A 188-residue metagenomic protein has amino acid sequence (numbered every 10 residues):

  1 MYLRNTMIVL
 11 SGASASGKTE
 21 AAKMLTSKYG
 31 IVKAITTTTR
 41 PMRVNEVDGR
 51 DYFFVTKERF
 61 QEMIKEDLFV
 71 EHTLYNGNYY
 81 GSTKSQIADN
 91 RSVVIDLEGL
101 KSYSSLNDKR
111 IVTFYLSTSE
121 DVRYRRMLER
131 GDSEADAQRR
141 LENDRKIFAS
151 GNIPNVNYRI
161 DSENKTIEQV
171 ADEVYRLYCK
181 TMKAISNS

Functional and structural regions predicted by a protein language model:
M1-N5: Phosphate-binding P-loop
L10: Hydrophobic anchor at the beta1->P-loop junction of P-loop NTPases
A13: P-loop (Walker A) phosphate-binding loop of NTP-binding proteins
K18-T19: Walker A/P-loop
S27-I35: Post-Walker A helix-loop "phosphate-sensing" segment adjacent to the P-loop in P-loop NTPases
T38-R91, I95-E98: ATP-dependent small-molecule kinase phosphotransfer cores that center on conserved nucleotide phosphate-binding segments
S92-D96, N107-L128: Conserved phosphate-donor/acceptor-positioning beta-strand/loop module used by diverse small-molecule
D132-C179, S188: Small-molecule kinase domains that catalyze NTP-dependent phosphoryl transfer to phosphate-bearing small molecules
